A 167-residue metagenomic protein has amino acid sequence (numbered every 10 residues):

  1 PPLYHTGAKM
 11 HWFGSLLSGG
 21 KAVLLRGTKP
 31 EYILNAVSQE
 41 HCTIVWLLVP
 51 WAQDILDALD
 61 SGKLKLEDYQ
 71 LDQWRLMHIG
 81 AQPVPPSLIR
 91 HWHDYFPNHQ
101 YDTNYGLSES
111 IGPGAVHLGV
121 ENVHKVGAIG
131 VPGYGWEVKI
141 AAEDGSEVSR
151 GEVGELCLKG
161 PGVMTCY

Functional and structural regions predicted by a protein language model:
P2-H5, S146-E147, P161-G162: AMP-binding (ANL) adenylation modules
Y4-I44, A58-L59: Conserved AMP-binding/adenylation subdomain of ANL enzymes
L17, C42-L47, L56-H124, Y134-E137: Gly/Ser/Thr-rich phosphate-binding loop
N122, G162-Y167: Conserved ANL (AMP-binding/adenylate-forming) active-site segment centered on the GW(Y/F)…HTG consensus within
V126-P132, E147: Short Gly/Pro-enriched turn/cap motifs at secondary-structure boundaries
K139-L158: Conserved beta-loop-beta connector loops within the AMP-binding
